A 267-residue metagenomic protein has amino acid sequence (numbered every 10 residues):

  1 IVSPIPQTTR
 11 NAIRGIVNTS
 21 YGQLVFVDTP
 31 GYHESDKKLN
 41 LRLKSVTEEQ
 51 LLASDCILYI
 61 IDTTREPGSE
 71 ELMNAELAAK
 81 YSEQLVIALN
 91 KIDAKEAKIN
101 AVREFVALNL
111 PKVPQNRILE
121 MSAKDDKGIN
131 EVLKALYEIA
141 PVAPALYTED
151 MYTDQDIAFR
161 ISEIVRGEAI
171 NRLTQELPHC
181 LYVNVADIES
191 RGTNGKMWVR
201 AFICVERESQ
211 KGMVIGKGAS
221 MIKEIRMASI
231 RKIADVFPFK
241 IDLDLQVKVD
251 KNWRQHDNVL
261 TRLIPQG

Functional and structural regions predicted by a protein language model:
I1-C56, I61, M197, A201-C204: Conserved G1/Walker A P-loop phosphate-binding module
P6-T8, P30-H33, T63-P67, K91-E96 (+5 more regions): Conserved nucleotide-binding/hydrolysis micro-motifs of P-loop NTPases
G22, A53-I57, Y81-L85, V113-R117 (+1 more regions): Short glycine-/polar-rich loops that comprise or flank the Walker A/P-loop and associated switch/sensor motifs
F26, Y59, I87-L89, L245: Structural beta-sheet core signal
S35-L39, L43, T63-M73, E96-N100: Conserved ATPase-coupling elements of RecA-like P-loop NTPase cores
G68-K80, V185-E189: Amphipathic helical hotspot of TIR/SEFIR-family domains
E83-V86, K91-I157: Canonical P-loop GTPase G-domain recognition
I157-G267: P-loop NTP-binding site
